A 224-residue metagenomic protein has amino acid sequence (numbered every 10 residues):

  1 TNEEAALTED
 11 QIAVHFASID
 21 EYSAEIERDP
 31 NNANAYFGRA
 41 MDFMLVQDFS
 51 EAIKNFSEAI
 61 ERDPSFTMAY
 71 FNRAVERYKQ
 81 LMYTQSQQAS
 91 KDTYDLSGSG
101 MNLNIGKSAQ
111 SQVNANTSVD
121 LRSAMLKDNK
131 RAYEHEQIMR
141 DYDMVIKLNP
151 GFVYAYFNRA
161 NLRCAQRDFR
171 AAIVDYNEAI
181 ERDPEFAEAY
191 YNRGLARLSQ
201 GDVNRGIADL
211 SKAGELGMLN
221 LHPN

Functional and structural regions predicted by a protein language model:
T1-N224: Alpha-helical tetratricopeptide repeat
